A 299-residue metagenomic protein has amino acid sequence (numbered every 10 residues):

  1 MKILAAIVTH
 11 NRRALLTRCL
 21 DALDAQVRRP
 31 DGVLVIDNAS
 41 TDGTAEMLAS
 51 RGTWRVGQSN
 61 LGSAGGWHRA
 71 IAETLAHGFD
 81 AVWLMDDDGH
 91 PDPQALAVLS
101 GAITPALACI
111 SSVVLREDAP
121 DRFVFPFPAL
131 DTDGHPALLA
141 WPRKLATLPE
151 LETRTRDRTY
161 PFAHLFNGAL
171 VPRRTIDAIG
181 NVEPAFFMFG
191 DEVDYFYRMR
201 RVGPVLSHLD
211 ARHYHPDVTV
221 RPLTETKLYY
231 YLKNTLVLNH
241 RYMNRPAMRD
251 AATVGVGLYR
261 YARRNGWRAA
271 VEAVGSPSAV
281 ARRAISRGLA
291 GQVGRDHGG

Functional and structural regions predicted by a protein language model:
D21-P30: Short, acidic, metal-binding catalytic loop of nucleotide-sugar glycosyltransferases
A22, V35-E46, G89: A conserved acidic beta->alpha catalytic loop
A45, A49-G65, R69, E73: Conserved donor nucleotide-binding strand/loop of the catalytic core
F79-D88: Short beta-strand-to-loop acidic/aromatic patch adjacent to the donor-nucleotide binding site
Q94-H135: Conserved donor NDP-sugar-binding/catalytic core segment of glycosyltransferases
A163-V171, T175-G180, A185-A211: A short, conserved alpha-helix in the catalytic core of glycosyltransferases
P204-E225: Active-site donor/metal-binding and catalytic loop motifs of nucleotide-sugar-dependent glycosylation enzymes
T226-N234, N244-G299: Non-catalytic, C-terminal membrane-associated alpha-helical segments of glycosyltransferases
